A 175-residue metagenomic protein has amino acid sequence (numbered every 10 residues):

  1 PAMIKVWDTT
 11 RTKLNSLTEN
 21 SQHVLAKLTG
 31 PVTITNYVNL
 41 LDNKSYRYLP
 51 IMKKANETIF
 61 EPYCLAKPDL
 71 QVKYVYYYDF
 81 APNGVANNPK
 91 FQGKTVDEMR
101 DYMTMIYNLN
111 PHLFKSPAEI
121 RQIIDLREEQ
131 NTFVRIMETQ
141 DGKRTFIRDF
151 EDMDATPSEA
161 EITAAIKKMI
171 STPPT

Functional and structural regions predicted by a protein language model:
P1-T175: Short, surface-exposed patches at the edges or C-terminal ends of soluble domains, predominantly
